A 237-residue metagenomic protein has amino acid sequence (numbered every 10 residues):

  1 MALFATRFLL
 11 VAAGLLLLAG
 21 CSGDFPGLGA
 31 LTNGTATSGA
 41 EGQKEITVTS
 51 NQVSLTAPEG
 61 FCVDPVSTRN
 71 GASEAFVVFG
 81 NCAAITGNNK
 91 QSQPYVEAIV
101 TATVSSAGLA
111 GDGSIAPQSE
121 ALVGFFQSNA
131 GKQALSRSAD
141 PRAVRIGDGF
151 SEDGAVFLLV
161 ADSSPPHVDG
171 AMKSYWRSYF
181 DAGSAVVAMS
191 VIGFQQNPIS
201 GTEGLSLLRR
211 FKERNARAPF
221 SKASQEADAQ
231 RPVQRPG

Functional and structural regions predicted by a protein language model:
M1-V11: Bacterial N-terminal signal peptides that target proteins for export
L17-G20: C-terminal motif of bacterial Sec signal peptides marking the signal peptidase cleavage site
S22-F25: Bacterial signal peptide processing site
L28-A40, G87, R217-G237: Compositionally biased, proline/threonine/alanine/serine-rich low-complexity intrinsically disordered stretches
G29-G87: N-terminal "mature-domain start" segment
A57-E59, S67-R69, V104-G108, V160-S164 (+1 more regions): A mature extracytoplasmic/lumenal domain signature
A75-V156, P165: Conserved polar/disulfide-associated segments of primarily extracytoplasmic proteins
E152-P219: Short, well-structured beta-strand
